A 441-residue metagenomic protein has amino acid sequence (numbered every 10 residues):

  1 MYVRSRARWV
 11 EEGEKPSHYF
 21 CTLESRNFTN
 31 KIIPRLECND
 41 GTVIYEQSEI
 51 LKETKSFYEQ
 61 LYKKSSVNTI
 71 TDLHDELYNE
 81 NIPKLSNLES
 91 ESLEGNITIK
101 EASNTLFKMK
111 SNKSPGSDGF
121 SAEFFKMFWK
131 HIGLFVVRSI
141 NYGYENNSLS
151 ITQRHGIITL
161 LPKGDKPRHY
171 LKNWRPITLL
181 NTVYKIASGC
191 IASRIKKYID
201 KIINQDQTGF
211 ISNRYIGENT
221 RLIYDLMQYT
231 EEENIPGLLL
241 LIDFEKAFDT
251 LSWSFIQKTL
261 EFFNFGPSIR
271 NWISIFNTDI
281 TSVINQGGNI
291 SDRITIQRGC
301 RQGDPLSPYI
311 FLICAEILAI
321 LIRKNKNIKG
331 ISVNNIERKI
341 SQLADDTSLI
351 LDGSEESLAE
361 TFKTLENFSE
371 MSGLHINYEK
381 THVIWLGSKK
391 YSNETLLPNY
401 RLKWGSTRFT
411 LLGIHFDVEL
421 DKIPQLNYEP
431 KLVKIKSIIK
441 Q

Functional and structural regions predicted by a protein language model:
M1-E59, E94-T152, I158, T230-P236 (+1 more regions): Short, charged alpha-helical motifs in flexible N/C-terminal segments and linkers
V10-E11, T42-E49, S90-I97, N112-P115 (+11 more regions): Conserved, non-catalytic sequence blocks in retroelement Pol enzymes and Pol-derived host proteins
R35-E37, S111-F120, I158, H169-L179 (+1 more regions): Conserved catalytic palm subdomain of right-hand nucleotidyl-transferase polymerases, strongest for RNA-directed enzymes
T69-E101, S148, Q153-I157, G164 (+7 more regions): Active-site-proximal segment of RNA-dependent polymerases
E89-S92, G288, I376-T407: Short, conserved micro-motifs composed of acidic
G116, H155-I158, R175, Q207-G209 (+9 more regions): Catalytic palm active-site di-aspartate
F244-A344, L349-A359, V383-L386: Conserved polymerase palm-domain catalytic core
Y400-Q441: Basic, alpha-helical interaction scaffolds
